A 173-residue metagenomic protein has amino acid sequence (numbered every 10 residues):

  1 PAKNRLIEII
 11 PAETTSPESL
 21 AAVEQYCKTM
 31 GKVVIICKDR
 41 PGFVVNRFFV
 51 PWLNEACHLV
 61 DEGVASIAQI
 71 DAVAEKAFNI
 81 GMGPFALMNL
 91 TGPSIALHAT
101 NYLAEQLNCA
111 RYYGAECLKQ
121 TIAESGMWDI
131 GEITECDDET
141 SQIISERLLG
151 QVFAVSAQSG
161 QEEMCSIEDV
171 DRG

Functional and structural regions predicted by a protein language model:
P1-G173: N-terminal glycine-rich phosphate-binding loop for ADP-containing cofactors
